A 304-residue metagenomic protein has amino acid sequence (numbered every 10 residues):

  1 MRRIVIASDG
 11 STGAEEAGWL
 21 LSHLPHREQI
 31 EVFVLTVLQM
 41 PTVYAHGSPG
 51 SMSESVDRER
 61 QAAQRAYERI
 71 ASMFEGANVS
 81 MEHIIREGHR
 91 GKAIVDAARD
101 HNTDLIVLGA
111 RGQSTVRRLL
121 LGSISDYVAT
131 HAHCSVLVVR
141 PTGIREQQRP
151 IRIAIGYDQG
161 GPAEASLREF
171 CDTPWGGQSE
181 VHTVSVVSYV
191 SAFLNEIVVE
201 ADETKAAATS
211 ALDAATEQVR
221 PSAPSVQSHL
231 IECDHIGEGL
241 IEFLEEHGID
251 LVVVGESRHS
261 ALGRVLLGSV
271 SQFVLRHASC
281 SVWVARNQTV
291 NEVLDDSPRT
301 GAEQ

Functional and structural regions predicted by a protein language model:
M1-S51, A77-V79, R149-D202, E217-V226 (+4 more regions): Small/aliphatic-rich secondary-structure junction motif
H23, E54-S55, S72-I106, R220-V252 (+2 more regions): Structural beta-alpha unit
M52-R65, E200-S210: A short acidic, glycine-rich active-site loop that binds or catalyzes chemistry on phosphate/adenosine moieties
L105-Y127, Q148-P150, L251-F273, H277 (+1 more regions): Glycine-rich, Arg-bearing micro-motifs that act as flexible, cationic patches
G109-A110, V136-P141, G255, V282-R286: Short beta-strand elements of ligand-binding domains
S125-I144: Short, structured interface segments
